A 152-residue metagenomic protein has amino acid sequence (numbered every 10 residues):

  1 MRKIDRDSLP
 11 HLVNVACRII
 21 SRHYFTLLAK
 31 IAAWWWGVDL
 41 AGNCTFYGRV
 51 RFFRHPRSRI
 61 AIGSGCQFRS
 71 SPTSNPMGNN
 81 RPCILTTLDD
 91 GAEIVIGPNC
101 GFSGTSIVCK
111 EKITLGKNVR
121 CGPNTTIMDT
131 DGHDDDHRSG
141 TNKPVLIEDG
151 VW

Functional and structural regions predicted by a protein language model:
M1-M128, K143-G150: Domain-scale signature associated with acetyltransferase and cell-envelope carbohydrate enzymes
D131: Short beta-strand-loop-alpha-helix junction that forms the active-site gateway of nucleic-acid-processing nucleases
D136-N142: Regulatory activation segment
